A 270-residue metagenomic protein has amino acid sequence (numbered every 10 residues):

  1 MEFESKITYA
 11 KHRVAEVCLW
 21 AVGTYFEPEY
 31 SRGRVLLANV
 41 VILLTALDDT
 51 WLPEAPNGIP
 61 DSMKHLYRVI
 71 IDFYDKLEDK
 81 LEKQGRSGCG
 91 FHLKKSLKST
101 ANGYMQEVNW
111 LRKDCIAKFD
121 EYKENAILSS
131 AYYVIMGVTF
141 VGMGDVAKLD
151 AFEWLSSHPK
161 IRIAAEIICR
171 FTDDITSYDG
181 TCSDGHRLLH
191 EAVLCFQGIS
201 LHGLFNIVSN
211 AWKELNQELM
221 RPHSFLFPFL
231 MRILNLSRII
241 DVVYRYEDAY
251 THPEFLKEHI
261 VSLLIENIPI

Functional and structural regions predicted by a protein language model:
M1-I270: Alpha-helical, largely C-terminal catalytic domains that coordinate divalent metal ions via clustered Asp/Glu/His
